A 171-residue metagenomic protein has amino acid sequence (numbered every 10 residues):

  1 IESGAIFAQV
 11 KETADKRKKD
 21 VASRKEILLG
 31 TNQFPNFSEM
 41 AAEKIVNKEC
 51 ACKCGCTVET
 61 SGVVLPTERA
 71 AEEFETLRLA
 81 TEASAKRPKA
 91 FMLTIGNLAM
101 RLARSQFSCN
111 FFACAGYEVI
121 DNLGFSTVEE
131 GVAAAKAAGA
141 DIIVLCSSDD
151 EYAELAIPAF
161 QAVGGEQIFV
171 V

Functional and structural regions predicted by a protein language model:
I1-P88: Intrinsic disorder at enzyme termini
I6, I27, E73-L77, R104-S108 (+3 more regions): General structural feature for long, well-ordered alpha-helical segments within catalytic domains of soluble enzymes
P88, Y117, E166-Q167: A structural micro-motif
K89-T94: Short hydrophobic beta-strand segments
A99-M100, F112, E151-A153: Short, charged/polar "capping" segments at the starts of alpha-helices and the immediately preceding loops
Q106-I120: Short helix-loop-beta junction
L123-V171: Cofactor-cradling patches in redox/metallo enzymes
